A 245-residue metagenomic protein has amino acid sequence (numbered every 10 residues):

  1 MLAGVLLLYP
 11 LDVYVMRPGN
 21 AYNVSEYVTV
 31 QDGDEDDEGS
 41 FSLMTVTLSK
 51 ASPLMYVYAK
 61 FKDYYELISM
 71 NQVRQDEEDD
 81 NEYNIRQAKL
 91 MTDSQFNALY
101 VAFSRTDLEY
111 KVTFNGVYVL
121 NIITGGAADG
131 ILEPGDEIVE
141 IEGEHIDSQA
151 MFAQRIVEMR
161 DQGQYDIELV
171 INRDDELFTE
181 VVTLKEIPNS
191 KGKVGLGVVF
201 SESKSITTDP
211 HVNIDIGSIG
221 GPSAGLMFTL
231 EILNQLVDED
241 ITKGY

Functional and structural regions predicted by a protein language model:
M1-P10: Hydrophobic membrane-insertion alpha-helices, especially the h-region of bacterial N-terminal signal peptides
V15-E35, F41-A51, M70-I123, V181 (+1 more regions): PDZ/PDZ-like peptide-tail recognition elements
P53-V57: Short, solvent-exposed loop/turn elements at domain surfaces
Y64-E66: Helix-boundary/low-complexity linker signature
F103, A128, G135-I138, L169 (+2 more regions): Terminal peptide-recognition signature
T106, A153-F200: PDZ-domain C-terminal substructure recognizer with occasional recognition of PDZ-binding tails
I122, L132, I146, M159-D161: Hydrophobic beta-strand core residues of beta-sandwich domains
A128-M151: Conserved PDZ fold ligand-binding element
